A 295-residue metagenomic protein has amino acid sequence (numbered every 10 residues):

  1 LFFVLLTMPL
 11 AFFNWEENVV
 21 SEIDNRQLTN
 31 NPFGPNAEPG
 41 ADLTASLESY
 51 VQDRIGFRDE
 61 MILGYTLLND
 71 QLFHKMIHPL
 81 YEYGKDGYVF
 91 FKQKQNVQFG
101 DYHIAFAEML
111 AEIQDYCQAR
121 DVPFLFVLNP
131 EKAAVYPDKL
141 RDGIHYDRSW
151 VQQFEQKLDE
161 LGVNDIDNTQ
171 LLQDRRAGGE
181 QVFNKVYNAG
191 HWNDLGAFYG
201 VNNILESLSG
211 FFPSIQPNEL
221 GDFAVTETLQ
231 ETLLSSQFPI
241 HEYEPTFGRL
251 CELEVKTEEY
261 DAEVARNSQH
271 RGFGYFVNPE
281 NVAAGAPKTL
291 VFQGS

Functional and structural regions predicted by a protein language model:
L1-S295: Extracellular glycan-modifying ectodomains
